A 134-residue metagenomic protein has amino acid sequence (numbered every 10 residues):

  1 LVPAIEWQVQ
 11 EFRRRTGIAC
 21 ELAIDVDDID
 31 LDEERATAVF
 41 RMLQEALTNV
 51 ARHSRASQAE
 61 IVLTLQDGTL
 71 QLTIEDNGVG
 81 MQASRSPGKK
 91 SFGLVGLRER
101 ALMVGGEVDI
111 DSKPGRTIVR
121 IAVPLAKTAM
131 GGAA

Functional and structural regions predicted by a protein language model:
L1-A134: Coiled-coil dimerization/phosphotransfer module
